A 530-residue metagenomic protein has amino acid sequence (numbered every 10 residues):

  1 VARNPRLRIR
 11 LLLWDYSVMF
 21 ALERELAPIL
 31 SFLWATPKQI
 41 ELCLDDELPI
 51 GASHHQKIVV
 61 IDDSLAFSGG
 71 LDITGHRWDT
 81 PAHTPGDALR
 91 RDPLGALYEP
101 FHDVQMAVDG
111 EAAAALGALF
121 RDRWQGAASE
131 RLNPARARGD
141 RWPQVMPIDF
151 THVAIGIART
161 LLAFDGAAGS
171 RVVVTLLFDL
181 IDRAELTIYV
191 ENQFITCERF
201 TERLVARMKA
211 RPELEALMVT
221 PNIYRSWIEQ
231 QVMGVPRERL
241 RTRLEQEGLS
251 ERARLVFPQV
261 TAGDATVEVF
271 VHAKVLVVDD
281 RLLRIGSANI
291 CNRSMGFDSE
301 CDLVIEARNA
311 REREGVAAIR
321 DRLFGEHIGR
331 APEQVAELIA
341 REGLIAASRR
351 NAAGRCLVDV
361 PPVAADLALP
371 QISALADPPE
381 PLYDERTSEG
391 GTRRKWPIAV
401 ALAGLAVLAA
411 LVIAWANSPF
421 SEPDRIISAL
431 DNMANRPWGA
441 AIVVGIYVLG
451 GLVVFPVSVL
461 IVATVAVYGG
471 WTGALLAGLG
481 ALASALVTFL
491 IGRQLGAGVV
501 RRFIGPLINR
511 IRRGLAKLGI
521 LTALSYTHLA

Functional and structural regions predicted by a protein language model:
V1-P397: Charged, low-complexity intrinsically disordered terminal segments
Y16-M19, G451, A481-A483: A short acidic, glycine/proline-enriched capping/turn motif at secondary-structure boundaries, especially helix N-cap
F178-L180, A184-T187, E191, P437-G450 (+1 more regions): Short, contiguous, well-ordered secondary-structure segments
R183, V467, Q494: Conserved catalytic core of Hanks-type protein kinase domains
I398-V400, A410-V443, G478, L482-L529: Membrane-interfacial helix-loop-helix
G404-A406: Hydrophobic alpha-helical membrane-embedded or membrane-associated segments
V443, Y447-V467, W471-G473, L529-A530: Transmembrane helix boundary and interhelical junction motifs in multipass membrane proteins
